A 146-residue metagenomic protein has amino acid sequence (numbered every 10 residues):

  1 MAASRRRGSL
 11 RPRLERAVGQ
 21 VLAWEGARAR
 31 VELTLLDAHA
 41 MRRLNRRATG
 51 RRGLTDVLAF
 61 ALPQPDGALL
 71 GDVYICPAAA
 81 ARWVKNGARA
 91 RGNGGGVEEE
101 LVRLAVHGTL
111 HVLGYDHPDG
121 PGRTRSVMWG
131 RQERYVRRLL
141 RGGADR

Functional and structural regions predicted by a protein language model:
M1-V102, T109-R146: An acidic/histidine-cluster motif and surrounding catalytic segment that typifies divalent-metal-assisted enzyme active
